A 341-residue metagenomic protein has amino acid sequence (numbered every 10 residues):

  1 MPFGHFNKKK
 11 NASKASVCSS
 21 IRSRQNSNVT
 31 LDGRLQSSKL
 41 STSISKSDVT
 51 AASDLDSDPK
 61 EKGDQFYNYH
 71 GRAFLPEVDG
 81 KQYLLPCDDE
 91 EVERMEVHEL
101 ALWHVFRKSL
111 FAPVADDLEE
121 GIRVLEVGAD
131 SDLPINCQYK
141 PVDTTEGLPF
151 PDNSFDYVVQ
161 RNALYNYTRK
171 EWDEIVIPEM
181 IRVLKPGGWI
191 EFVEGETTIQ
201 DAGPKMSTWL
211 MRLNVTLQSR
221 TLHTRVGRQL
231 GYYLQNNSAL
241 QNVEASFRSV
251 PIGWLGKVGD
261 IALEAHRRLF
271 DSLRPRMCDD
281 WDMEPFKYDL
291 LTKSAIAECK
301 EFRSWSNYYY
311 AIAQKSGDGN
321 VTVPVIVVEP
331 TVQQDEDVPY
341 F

Functional and structural regions predicted by a protein language model:
F3-N11, A15-C18, R22, N237-F341: C-terminal lobe and adjacent flexible extensions of AdoMet/dcAdoMet transferase-like proteins
K10-I122: Class I SAM-dependent methyltransferase Rossmann-like catalytic core, especially the SAM/SAH-binding loop
V124-E126: Class I SAM-dependent methyltransferase core
I135-L148: Conserved SAM-binding strand-loop segment of SAM-dependent methyltransferases
T145-V158: A short acidic, Gly/Pro-enriched loop at the edge of an enzyme's catalytic core that lines a small-molecule cofactor
D156, R161-L164, V193: Residues lining the SAM
E171-W189: A short glycine-rich, Lys/Arg-flanked "PGG" loop and its adjoining helix->strand segment in the class I
K185, W189-E264: Conserved catalytic/acceptor-binding region of the Class I
